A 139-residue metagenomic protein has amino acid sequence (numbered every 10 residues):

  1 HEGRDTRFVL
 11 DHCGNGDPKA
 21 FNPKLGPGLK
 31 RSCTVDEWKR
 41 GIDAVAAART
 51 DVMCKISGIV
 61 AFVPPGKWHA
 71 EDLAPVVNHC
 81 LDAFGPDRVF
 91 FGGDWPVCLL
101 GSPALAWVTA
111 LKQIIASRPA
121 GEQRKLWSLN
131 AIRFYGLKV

Functional and structural regions predicted by a protein language model:
H1-F90: Catalytic pocket-lining loop regions of alpha/beta-barrel enzymes, especially the amidohydrolase/enolase/GH5 lineages
H12, C54, D94, Q123 (+1 more regions): Divalent metal-coordination and catalytic microenvironments
I59-A61, W95-C98: Short Gly/Pro-enriched loop/turn and capping motifs at secondary-structure junctions
N78-H79, A83-F90, L99-V139: Mid-to-C-terminal alpha-helical segments outside catalytic/metal-binding sites
